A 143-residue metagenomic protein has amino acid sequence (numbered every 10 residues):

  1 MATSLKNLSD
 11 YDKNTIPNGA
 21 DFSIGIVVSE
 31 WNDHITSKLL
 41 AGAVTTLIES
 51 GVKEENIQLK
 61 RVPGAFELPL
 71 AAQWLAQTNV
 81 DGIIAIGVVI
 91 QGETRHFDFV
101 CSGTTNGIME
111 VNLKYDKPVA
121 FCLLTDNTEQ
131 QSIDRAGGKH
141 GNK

Functional and structural regions predicted by a protein language model:
M1-A20: N-terminal amphipathic/basic leader segments beginning at the initiator methionine
T3, D33, T45-K53, Q73-D81 (+2 more regions): Generic secondary-structure signature for well-ordered alpha-helical cores
N14-V62: Glycine-rich phosphate/diphosphate-binding loop of Rossmann-like nucleotide-binding domains
G25, Q58, D81-I83, K117-L123: Structural motif
E30-W31, V88-V89, L124-T128: Short, ordered loop/turn segments at secondary-structure junctions
K60-Q77, L124, T128-E129: Glycine-rich oxoanion-binding loops at beta->alpha junctions
E67-I108: Glycine-rich phosphate-binding loop
F97-D98, S102-K143: C-terminal binding/interaction regions
